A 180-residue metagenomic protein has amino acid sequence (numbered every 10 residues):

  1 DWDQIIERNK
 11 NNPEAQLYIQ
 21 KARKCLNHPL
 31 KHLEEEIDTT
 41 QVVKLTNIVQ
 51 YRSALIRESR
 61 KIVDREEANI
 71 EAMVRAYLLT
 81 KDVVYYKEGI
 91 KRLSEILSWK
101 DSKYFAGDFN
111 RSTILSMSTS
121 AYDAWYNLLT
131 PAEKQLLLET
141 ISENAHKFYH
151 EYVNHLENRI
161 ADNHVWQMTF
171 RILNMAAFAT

Functional and structural regions predicted by a protein language model:
D1-K24: Extreme N-terminal leader/anchor segments
N9, Y18-I19, E34, T39-V42 (+1 more regions): Aromatic-lined, polymer-binding surfaces characteristic of secreted/periplasmic polysaccharide-degrading enzymes
R23-N27, H32: Proteins that catalyze or organize thiol-disulfide redox chemistry and the adjacent proteostasis machinery handling
